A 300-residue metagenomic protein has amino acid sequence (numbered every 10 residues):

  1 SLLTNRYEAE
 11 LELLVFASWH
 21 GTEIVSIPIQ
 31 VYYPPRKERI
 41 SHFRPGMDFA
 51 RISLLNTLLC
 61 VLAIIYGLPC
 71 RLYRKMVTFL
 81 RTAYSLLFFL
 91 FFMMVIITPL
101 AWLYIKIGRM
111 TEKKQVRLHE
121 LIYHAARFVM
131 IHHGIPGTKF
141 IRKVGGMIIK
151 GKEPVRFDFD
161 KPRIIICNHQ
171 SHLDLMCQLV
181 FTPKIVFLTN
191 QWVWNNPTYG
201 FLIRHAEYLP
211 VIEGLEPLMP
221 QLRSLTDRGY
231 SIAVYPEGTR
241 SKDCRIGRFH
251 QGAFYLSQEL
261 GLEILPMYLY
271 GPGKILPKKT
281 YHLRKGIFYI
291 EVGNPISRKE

Functional and structural regions predicted by a protein language model:
L2-R81: Hydrophobic helical membrane-anchoring modules
F16-A17, C177-Q178, L202, Y255-E259: Hydrophobic/aromatic ligand-binding patch that stacks against planar heteroaromatic rings of cofactors or nucleotides
I24, I148-I149, P210, I232 (+1 more regions): Hydrophobic beta-strand scaffold residues
Q30-Y32, T198-G200, D227-A233, K242-K299: A cross-family acyltransferase "interaction/gating" segment
C60-P69, L225-R228, N294-E300: A charged, well-structured terminal subsegment
L72-R163: Membrane-anchoring hydrophobic helices of lipid-metabolizing enzymes
A101-F128, D158-G214: Catalytic core of membrane glycerolipid acyltransferases/transacylases, capturing the structured, soluble-facing
G151, L209-E213, R298: Short acidic-hydrophobic, aromatic-tinged amphipathic segments that line or gate anion-handling sites
